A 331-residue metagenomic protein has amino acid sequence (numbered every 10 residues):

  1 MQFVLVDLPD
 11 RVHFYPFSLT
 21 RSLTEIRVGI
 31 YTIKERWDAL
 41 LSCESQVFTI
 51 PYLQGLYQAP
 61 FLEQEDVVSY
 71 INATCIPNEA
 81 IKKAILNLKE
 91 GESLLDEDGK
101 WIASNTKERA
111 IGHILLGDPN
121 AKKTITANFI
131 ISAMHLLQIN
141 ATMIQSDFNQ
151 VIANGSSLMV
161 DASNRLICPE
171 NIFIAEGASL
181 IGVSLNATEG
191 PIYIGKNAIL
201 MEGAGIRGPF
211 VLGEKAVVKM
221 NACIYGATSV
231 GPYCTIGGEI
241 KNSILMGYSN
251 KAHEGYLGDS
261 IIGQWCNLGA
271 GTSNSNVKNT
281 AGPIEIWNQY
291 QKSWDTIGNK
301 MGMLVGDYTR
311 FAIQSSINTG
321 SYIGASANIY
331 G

Functional and structural regions predicted by a protein language model:
M1-N171, G177: Terminal amphipathic alpha-helical/low-complexity segments used for targeting or macromolecular assembly
M159-G331: Structural signal for interior beta-strand "rungs" in well-ordered beta-sheet cores of soluble enzyme domains
